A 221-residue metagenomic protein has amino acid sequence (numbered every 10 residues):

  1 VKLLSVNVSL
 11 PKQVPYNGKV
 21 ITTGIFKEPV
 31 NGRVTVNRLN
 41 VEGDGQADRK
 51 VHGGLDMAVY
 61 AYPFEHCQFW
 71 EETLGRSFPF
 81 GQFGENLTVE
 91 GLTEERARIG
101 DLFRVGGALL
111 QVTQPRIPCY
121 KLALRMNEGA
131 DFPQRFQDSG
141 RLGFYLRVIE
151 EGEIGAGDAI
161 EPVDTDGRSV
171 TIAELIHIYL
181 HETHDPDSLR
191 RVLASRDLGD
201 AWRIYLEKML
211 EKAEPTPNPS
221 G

Functional and structural regions predicted by a protein language model:
V1-L124, A130, D164-G221: Electropositive, beta-rich accessory/interaction domains or terminal extensions that provide binding surfaces
E90-T93, R147-E151: A structural micro-motif recognizing beta-strand termini and the immediately following turn/loop segments
G100, E151, G155-G157: Loop/turn positions that initiate beta-strands
G129-E150: A mid-sequence, solvent-exposed acidic-amphipathic segment
L142-Y145, G157, I172: Hydrophobic, well-ordered secondary-structure segments
